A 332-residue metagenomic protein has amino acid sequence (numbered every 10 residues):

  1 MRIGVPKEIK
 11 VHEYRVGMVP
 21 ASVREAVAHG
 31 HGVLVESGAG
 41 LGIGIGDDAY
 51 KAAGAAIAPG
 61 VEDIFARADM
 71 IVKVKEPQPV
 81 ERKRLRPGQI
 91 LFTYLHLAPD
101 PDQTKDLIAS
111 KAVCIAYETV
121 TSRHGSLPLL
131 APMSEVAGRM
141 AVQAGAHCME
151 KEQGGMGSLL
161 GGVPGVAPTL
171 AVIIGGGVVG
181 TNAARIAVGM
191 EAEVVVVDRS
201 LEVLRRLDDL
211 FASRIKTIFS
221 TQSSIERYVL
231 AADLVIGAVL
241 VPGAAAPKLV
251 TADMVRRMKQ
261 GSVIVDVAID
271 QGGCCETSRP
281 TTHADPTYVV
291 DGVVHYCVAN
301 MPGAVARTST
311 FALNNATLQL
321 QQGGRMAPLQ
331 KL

Functional and structural regions predicted by a protein language model:
V5-D106: An N-terminal-biased, well-structured beta-alpha scaffold segment characteristic of Rossmann-like dinucleotide-binding
P6-I45, E152-L240: Glycine-rich phosphate/diphosphate-binding loop of Rossmann-like nucleotide-binding domains
V23, D47, T104, V142 (+4 more regions): Generic hydrophobic/aromatic pocket-lining and core-packing "Φ" positions
H31, R86-I90, A109-A112, K259-S262 (+1 more regions): A short helix->loop->beta-strand "cap" motif at the edges of active sites that frequently abuts
D69, K75-E76, L95-H96, V239-V241 (+2 more regions): Short glycine-/small-residue-rich Rossmann-like dinucleotide-binding loops
M70-C148: Phosphate/diphosphate ligand-binding glycine-rich loop within oxidoreductases
E118-L160, P168, I269, C274-L332: Adenosine-phosphate binding glycine-rich loop
D209-D291: Rossmann-like adenosine-cofactor binding region
